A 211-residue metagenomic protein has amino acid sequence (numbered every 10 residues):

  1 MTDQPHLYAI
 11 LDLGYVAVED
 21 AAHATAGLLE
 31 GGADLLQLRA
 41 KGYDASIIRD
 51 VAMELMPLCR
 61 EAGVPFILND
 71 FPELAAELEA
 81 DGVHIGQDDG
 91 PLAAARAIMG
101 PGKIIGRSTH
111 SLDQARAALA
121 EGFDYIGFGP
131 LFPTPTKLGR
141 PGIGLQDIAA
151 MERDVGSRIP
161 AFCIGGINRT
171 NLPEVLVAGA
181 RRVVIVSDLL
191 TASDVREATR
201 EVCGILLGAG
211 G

Functional and structural regions predicted by a protein language model:
M1-D89, A97-Y125, R140-I143, A150 (+4 more regions): Conserved N-terminal beta1-alpha1 strand-loop-helix module at the mouth
F132-T134: A short, flexible beta-alpha/helix-coil linker loop
R182-I185: C-terminal binding/interaction regions
